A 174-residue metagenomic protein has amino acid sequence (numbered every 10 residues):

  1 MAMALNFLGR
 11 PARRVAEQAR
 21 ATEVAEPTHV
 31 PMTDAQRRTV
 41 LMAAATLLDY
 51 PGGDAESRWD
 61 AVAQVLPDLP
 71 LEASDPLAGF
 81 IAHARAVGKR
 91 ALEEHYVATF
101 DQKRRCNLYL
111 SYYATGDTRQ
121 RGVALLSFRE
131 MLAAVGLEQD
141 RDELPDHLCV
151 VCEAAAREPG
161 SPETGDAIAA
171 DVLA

Functional and structural regions predicted by a protein language model:
A2-A174: Charged, alpha-helix-forming regions
